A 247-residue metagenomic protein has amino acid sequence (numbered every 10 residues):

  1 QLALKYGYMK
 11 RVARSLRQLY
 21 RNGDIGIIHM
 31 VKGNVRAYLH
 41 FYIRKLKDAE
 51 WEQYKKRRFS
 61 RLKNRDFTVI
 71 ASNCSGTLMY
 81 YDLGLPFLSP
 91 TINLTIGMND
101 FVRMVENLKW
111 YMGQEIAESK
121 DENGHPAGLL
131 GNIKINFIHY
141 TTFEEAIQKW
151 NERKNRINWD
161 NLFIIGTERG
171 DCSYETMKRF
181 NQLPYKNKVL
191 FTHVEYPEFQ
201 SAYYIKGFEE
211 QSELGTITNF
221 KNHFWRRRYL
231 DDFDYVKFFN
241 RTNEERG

Functional and structural regions predicted by a protein language model:
Q1-N64: Membrane-proximal basic amphipathic "stem/tether" segments
Y8-R11, S15, D100-R103, E145 (+1 more regions): Exposed alpha-helical structural elements
E50-T167, D171-S173, E198, Y203-E209: Positively charged, amphipathic N-terminal segments that serve as targeting/anchoring signals
V69, K186-H193: Short, hydrophobic beta-strand segments that form beta-sheet elements in well-ordered domains
S173-R179: A short secondary-structure junction signal
R179-Y185: Short, conserved loop/helix-junction motifs that constitute active-site signature segments in enzyme catalytic cores
T192-R246: Polybasic, proline/glycine-rich intrinsically disordered low-complexity segments
